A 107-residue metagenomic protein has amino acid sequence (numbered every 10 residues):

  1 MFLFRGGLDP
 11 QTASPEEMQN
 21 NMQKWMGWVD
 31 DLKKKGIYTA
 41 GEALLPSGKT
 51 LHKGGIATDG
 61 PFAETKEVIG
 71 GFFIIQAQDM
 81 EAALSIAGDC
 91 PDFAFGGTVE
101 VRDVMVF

Functional and structural regions predicted by a protein language model:
M1-F107: Conserved, structured core segments of small domains
